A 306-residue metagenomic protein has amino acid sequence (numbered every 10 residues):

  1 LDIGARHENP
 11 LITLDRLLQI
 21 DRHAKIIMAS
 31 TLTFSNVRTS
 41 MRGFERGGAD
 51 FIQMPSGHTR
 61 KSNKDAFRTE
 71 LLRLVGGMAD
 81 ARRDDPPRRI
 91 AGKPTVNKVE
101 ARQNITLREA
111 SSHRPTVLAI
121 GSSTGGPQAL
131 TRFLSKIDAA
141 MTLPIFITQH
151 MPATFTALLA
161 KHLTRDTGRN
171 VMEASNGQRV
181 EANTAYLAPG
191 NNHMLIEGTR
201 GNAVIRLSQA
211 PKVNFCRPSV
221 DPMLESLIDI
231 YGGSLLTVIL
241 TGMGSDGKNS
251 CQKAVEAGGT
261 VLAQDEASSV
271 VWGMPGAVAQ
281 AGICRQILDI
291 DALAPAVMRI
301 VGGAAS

Functional and structural regions predicted by a protein language model:
L1-S306: Conserved acid/base catalytic micro-environments in cytosolic active-site loops
